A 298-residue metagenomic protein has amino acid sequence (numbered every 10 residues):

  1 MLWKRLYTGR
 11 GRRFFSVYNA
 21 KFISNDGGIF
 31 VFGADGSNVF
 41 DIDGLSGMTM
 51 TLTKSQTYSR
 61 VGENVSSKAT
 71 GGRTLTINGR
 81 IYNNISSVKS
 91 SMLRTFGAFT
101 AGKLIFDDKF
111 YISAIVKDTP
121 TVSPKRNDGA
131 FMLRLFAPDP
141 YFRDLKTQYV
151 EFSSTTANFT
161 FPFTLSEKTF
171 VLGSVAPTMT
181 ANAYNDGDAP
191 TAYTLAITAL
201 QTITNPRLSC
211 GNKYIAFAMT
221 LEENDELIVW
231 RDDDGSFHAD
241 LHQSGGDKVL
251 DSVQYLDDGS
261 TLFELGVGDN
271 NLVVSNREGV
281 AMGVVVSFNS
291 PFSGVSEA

Functional and structural regions predicted by a protein language model:
L2-G71, F110-T121: Solvent-exposed edge beta-strands and adjacent loop segments that serve as assembly or binding interfaces
Q56, R60-N83, N127-P140, N270: Oligomerization/assembly interface segments of phage tail-like spikes and tubes
A69-G71, A98, K125-G129, N185-A189 (+1 more regions): Solvent-exposed loop and beta-edge segments used for protein-protein assembly and interaction
I77, V88-F96, A130-M132, T147-F152: "Short basic amphipathic alpha-helical interaction patches in structured regions
N78-P120, N271: Short, acidic/charged, Gly/Pro-enriched secondary-structure junctions
K103-K146: Short beta-strand and beta-hairpin "edge-sheet" elements
Y141-F152, T156-A157: Acidic, low-complexity/disordered segments
F152-A298: Intrinsically disordered, low-complexity segments enriched in serine, threonine, and glycine
